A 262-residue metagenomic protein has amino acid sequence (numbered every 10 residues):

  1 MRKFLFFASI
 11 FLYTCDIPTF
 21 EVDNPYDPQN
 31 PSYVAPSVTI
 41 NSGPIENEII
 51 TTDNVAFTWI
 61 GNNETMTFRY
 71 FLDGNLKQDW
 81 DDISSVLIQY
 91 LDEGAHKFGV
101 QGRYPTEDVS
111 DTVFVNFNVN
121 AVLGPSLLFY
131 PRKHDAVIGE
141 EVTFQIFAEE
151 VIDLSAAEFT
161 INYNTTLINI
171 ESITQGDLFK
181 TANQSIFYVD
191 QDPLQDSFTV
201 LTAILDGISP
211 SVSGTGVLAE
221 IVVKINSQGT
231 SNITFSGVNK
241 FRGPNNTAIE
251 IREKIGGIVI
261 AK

Functional and structural regions predicted by a protein language model:
R2-F7: Sec-dependent signal peptide recognition, specifically the positively charged N-region followed immediately by
F11-T14: C-terminal motif of bacterial Sec signal peptides marking the signal peptidase cleavage site
D16-P125: Low-complexity, disordered linker/stalk regions enriched in Pro/Thr/Ser/Gly
D16-P18, N120-K262: Acidic, low-complexity intrinsically disordered segments
